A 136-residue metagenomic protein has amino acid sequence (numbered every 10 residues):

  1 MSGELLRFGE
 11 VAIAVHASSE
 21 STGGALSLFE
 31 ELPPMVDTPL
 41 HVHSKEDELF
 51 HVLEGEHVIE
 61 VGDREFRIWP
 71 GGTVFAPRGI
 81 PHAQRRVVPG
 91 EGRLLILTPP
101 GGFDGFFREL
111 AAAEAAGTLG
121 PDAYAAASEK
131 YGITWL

Functional and structural regions predicted by a protein language model:
L5-L40, E46: A short glycine-rich, His/Asp/Glu-containing loop-to-beta-strand
A12, D37, L49, E56-V58 (+3 more regions): Structural motif
S21, E56, D63-G79: Short acidic-glycine-tyrosine-enriched beta hairpin
L28-P34, V42-E60, L97: Short, conserved beta-strand element in jelly-roll/cupin
E30, V42, V61-D63, P70 (+3 more regions): Residue-level recognition of conserved beta-strand positions in structured domain cores
R78-D104: Ligand-binding loop in jelly-roll beta-barrel domains
R108-L136: Acidic/histidine-enriched, glycine/proline-rich intrinsically disordered or flexible terminal extensions
